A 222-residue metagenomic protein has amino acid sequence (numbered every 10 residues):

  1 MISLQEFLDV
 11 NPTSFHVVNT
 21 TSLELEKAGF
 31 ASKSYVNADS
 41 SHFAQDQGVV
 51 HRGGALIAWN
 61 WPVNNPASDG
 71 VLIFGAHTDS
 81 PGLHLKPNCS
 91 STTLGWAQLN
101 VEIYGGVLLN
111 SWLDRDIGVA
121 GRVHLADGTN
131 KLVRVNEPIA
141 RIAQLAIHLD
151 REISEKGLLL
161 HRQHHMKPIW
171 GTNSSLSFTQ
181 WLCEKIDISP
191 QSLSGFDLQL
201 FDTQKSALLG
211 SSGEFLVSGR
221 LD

Functional and structural regions predicted by a protein language model:
M1-D222: N-terminal hydrophobic/helix-forming segments and targeting peptides
